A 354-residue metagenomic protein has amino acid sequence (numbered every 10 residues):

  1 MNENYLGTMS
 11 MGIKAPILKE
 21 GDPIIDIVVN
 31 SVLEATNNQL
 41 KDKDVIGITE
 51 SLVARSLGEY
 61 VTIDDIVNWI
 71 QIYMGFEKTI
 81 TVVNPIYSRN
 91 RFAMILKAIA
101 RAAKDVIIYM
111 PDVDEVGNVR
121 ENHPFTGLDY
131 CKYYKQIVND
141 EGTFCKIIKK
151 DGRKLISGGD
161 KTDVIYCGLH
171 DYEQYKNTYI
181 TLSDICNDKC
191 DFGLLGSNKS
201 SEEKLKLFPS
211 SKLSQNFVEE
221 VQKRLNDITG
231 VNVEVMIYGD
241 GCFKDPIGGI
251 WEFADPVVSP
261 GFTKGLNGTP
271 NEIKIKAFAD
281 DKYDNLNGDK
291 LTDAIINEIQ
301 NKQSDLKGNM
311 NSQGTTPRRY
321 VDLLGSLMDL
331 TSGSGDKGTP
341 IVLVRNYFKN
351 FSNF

Functional and structural regions predicted by a protein language model:
N2-D42, S51-F354: Conserved mixed alpha/beta catalytic, RNA-binding, or beta-rich assembly cores of soluble enzyme, regulatory
